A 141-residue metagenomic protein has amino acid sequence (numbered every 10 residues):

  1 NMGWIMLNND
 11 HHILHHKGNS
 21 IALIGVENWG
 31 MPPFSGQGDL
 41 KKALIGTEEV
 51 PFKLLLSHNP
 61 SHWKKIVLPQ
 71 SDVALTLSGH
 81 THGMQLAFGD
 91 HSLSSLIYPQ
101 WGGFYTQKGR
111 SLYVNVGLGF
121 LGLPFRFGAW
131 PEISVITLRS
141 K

Functional and structural regions predicted by a protein language model:
N1-K141: Soluble catalytic domains of enzymes that build or remodel membrane lipids, polysaccharides, and related
